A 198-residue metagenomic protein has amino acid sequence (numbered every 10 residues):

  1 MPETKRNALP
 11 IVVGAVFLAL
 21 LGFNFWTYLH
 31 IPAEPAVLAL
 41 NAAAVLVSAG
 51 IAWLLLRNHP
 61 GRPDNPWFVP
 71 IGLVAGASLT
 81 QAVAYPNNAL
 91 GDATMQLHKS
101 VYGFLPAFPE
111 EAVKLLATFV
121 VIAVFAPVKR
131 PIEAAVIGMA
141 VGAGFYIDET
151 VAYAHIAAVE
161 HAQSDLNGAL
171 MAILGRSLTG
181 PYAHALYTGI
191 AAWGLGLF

Functional and structural regions predicted by a protein language model:
M1-F198: Hydrophobic alpha-helical segments at protein termini of multi-pass membrane proteins
